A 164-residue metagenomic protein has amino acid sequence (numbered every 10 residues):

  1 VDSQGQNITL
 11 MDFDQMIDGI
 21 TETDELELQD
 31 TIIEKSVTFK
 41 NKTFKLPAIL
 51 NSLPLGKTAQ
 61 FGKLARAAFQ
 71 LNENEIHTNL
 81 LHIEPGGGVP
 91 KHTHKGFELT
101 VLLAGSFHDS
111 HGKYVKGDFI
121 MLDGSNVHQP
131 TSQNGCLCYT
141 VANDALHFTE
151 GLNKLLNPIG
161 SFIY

Functional and structural regions predicted by a protein language model:
V1-P54: Positively biased amphipathic helices and basic secretion/translocation or surface-docking motifs that either flank
S52-L53, T58-A59, H147-Y164: Alpha-helical membrane-targeting segments
P54-G87: A short glycine-rich, His/Asp/Glu-containing loop-to-beta-strand
Q70, L80-L81, P90-H94, H111 (+1 more regions): Short histidine-centered beta-strand/loop micro-motifs that create catalytic or ligand/metal-coordination sites
E84-G87, H94-D109: Glycine- and acidic-residue-biased ligand/ion/polar-headgroup-sensing regions
A104-G105, F119, D123-S125, V141-D144: Short, loop-centered acidic/histidine patches that primarily coordinate divalent metals
D109-S132: Short acidic-glycine-tyrosine-enriched beta hairpin
N126-F148: Ligand-binding loop in jelly-roll beta-barrel domains
